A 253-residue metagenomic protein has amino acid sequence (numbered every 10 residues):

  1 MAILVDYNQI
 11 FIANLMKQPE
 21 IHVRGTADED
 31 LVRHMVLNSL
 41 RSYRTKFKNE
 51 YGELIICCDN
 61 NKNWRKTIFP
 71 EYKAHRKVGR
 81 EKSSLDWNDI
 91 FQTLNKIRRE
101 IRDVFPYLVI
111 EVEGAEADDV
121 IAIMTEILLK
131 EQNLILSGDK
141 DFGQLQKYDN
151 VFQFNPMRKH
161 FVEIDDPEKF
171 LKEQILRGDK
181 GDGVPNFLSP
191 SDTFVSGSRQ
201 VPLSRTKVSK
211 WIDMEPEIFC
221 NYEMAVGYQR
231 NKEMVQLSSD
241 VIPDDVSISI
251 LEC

Functional and structural regions predicted by a protein language model:
A2-L134, F142-H160, Q236, I248: Noncatalytic, basic helical substrate-engagement surface that gates or grips nucleic-acid strands
T45-C58, K73-L85, P106-V109, N150-C253: Non-catalytic nucleic-acid-binding/docking modules located in mid-to-C-terminal regions of nucleic-acid enzymes
